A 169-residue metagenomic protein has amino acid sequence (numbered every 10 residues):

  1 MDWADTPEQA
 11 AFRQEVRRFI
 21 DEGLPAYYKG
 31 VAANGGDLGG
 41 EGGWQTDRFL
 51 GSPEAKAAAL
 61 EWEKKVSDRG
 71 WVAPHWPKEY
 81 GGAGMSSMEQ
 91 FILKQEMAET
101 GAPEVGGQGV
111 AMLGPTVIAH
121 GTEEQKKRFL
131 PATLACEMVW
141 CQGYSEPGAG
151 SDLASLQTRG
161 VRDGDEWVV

Functional and structural regions predicted by a protein language model:
M1-V72, Y80, G84, A98-T100 (+2 more regions): Flavin-dependent oxidoreductase catalytic core characteristic of acyl-CoA dehydrogenase/oxidase-like enzymes
L24, L38, L50, L60 (+6 more regions): Generic detector of leucine side chains in alpha-helical contexts
G30-N34, K78, G107-G109, S145: Short coil/turn segments at secondary-structure boundaries
E41-G42, P115-A119, S151-A154: Short, solvent-exposed polar/charged micro-motifs at secondary-structure junctions
G51, I118, S145: Glycine- and other small-residue-rich loops at beta-strand/loop junctions that grip anionic moieties
A55-V139: Internal helix-loop-helix
A83, E124-V169: Glycine-rich, Trp-frequent "lid" loop and neighboring beta-strands that shape and gate the flavin cofactor pocket
